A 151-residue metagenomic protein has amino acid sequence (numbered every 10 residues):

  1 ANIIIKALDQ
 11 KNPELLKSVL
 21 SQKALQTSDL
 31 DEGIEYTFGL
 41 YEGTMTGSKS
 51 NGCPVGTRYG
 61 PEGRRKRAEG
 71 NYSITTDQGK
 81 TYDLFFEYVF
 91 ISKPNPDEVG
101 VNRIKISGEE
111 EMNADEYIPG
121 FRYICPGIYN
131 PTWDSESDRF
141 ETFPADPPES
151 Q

Functional and structural regions predicted by a protein language model:
A1-N12, V19: Short, aromatic-enriched amphipathic alpha-helices that serve as compact interaction elements
K17-T76: Short solvent-exposed beta->alpha transition segments
G56-Q151: Exposed beta-sheet edge and beta->alpha loop/turn motif
